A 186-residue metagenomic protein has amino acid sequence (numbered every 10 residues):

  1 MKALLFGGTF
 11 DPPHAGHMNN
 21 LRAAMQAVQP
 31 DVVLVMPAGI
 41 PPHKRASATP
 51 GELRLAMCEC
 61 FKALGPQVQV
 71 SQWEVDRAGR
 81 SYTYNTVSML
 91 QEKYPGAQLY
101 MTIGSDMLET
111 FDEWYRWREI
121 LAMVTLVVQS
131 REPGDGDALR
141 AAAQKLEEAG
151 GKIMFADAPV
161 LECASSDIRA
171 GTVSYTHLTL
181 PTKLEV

Functional and structural regions predicted by a protein language model:
M1-Q29, V33-G39: N-terminal catalytic cores of NTP/NDP-binding nucleotidyl/phosphoryl-transfer enzymes
D31-V33, Q98, T125: Residues at the starts of beta-strands that form the adenosine-phosphate
G39-M123: N-terminal Rossmann-like or analogous alpha/beta NTP/dinucleotide-binding catalytic cores that position adenine
G65-V68, E148-I153: A short helix-to-beta-strand connector/capping loop
V124-A138, M154-L161: Short, flexible loop segments at boundaries between secondary-structure elements
A138-E147: Short, aromatic/basic amphipathic alpha-helical patches
T176-T182: Conserved small/polar residues in nucleotide/adenosyl-binding loops
